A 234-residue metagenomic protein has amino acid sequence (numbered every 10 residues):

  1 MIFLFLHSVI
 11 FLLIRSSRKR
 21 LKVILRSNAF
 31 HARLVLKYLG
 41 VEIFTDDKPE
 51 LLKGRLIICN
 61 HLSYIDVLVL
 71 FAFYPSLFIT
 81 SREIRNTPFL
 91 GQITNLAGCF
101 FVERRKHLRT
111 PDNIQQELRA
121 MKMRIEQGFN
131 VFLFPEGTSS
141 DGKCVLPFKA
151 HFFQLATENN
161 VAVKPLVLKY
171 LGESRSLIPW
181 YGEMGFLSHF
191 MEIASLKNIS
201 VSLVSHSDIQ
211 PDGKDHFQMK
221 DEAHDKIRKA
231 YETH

Functional and structural regions predicted by a protein language model:
M1-A29, D47, K53, R124 (+4 more regions): Membrane-interfacial terminal anchoring regions of lipid-handling membrane enzymes
H7-R26, L36-L39, P49-P111: Catalytic core of membrane glycerolipid acyltransferases/transacylases, capturing the structured, soluble-facing
K37-F44, D112-Q115, M184-L187: Short gly/ser/thr-rich secondary-structure transition/capping motifs
G54-L56, G128-F134, A162: Residue-level preference for the first positions of well-ordered beta-strands
E83, T110-I114, V145, E183: A conditional alpha-helix N-cap/helix-loop micro-motif detector
F89-Q92, F129, K143-Q218, E222: A cross-family acyltransferase "interaction/gating" segment
E117-L133, G137-F153: Soluble extracytoplasmic domains of inner/organellar membrane proteins
